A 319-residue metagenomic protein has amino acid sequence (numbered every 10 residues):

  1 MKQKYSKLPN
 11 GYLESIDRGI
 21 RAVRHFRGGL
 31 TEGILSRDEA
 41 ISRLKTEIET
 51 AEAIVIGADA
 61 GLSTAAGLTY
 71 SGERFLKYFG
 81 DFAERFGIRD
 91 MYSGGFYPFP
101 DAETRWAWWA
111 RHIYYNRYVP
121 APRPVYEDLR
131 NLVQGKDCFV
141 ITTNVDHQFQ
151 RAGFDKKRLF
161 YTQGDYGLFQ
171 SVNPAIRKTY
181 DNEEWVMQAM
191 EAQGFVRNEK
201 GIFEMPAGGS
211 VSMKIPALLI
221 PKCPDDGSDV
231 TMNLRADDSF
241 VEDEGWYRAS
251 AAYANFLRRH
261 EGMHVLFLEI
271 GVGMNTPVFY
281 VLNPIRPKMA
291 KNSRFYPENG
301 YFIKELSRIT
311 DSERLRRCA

Functional and structural regions predicted by a protein language model:
M1-A319: Conserved catalytic alpha/beta core of Sir2/sirtuin-type deacylases, generalized to analogous enzyme cores that bind
